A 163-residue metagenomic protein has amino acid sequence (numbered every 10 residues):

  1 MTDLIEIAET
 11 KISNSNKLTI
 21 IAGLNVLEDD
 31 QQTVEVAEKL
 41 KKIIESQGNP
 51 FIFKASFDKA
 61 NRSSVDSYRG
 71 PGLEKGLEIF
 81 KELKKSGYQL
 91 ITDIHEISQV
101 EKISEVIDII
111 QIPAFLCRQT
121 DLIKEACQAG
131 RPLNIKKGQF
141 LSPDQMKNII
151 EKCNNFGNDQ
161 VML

Functional and structural regions predicted by a protein language model:
M1-I20, E78: N-terminal amphipathic alpha-helix/helix-capping segment at the start of soluble metabolic enzymes
A8, T33-G48, K147-K152: Short amphipathic alpha-helices and their capping/turn segments at secondary-structure boundaries
T19-G23, F51-A55, L90-T92, I110-I112 (+2 more regions): Hydrophobic faces of well-ordered beta-strands that scaffold small-molecule active sites in alpha/beta enzyme cores
N25-E38, K136-N148: Active-site glycine- and acidic-residue-rich loops that bind and position anionic ligands or nucleotide-like cofactors
K41-E45, F80-K85, C127, I150-N154: Surface-exposed amphipathic alpha-helices with a cationic face
A55-Q111, L116-L122: N-terminal active-site wall of soluble small-molecule enzyme domains
K59, L116-L163: Conserved anion-binding
